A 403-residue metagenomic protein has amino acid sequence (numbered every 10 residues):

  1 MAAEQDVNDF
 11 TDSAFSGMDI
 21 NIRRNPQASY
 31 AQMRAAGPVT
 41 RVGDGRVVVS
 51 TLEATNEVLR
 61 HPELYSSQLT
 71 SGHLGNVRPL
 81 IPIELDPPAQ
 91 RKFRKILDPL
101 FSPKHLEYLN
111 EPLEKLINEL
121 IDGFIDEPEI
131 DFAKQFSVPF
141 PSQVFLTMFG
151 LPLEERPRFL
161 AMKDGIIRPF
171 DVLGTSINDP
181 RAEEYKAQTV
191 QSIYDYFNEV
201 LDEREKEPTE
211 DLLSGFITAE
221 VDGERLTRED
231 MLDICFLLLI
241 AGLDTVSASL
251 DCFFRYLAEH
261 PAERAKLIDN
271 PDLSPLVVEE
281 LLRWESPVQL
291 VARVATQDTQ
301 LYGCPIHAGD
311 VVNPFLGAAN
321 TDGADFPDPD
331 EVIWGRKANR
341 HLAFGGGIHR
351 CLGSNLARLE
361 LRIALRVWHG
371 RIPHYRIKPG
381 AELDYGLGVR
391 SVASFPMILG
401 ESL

Functional and structural regions predicted by a protein language model:
M1-L403: Cytochrome P450
